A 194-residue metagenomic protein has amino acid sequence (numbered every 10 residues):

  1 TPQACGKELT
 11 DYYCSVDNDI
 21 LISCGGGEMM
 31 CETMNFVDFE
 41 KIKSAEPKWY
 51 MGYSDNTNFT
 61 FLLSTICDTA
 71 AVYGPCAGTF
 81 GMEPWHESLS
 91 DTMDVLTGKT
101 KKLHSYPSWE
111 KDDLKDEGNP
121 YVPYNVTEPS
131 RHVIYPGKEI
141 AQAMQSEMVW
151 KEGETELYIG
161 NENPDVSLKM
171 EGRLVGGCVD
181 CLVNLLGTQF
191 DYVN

Functional and structural regions predicted by a protein language model:
T1-N18: ATP/NTP phosphate-donor binding region
Y13, D19-C24, M51: Short glycine-rich or small-residue beta-strand-to-loop segments that form or flank ligand, phosphate, metal/Fe-S
I22-F36: N-terminal glycine-rich "phosphate-gripper" loop used for MgATP/nucleotide binding and carboxylate activation
G26-E28, N56-T57, D180: Short glycine-enriched loops at secondary-structure junctions
V37-L62, A70-G78: Short, acidic/small-residue loops that bind anionic groups at enzyme active sites
A70-D180: Conserved anion/nucleotide-ligand pocket segment
L174-N194: Oxyanion-binding "anion nests"
